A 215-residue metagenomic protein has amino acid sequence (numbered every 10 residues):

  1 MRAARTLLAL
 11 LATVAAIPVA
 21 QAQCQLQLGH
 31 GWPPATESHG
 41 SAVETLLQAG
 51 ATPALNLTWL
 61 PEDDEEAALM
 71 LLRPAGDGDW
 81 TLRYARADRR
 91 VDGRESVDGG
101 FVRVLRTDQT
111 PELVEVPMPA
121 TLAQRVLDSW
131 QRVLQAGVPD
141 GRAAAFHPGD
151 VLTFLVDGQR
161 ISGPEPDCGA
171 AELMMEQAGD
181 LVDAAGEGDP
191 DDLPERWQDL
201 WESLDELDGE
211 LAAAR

Functional and structural regions predicted by a protein language model:
M1-R5: Positively charged n-region of N-terminal signal peptides that target proteins for export
L7-P18: Bacterial N-terminal signal peptides
Q23-R215: Function-determining sites in protein domains
